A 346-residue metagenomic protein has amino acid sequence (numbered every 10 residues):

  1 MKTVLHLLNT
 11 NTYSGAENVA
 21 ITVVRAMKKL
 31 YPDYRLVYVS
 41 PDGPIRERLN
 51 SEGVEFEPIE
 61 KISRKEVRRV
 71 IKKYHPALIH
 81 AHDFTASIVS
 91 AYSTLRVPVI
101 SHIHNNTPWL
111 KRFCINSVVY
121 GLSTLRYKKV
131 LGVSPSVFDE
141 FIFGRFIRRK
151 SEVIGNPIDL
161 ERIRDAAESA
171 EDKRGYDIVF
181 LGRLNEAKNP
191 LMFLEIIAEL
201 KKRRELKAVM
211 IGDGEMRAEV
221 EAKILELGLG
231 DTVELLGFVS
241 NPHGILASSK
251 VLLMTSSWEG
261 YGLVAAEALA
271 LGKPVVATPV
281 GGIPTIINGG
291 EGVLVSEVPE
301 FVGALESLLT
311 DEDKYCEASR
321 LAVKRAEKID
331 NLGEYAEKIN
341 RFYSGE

Functional and structural regions predicted by a protein language model:
H6-I62: N-terminal strand-loop element at the rim of the active site of nucleotide-sugar-dependent glycosyltransferases
S14-R25, F180-R204, M210, E215-E221 (+1 more regions): A conserved mid-protein helix/loop that constitutes part of the nucleotide-sugar donor-binding site
G15, D313-S344: A charged, aromatic-enriched C-terminal amphipathic alpha-helix characteristic of glycosyltransferases across folds
Y38, P274-A277: Short hydrophobic beta-strand element within catalytic cores of glycosyltransferases and related nucleotide-activated
A81-S87, I103: Short His-centered aromatic/hydrophobic patch
S136, P157: Carbohydrate-associated surface elements
F238, S257: Aromatic "clamp/platform" in nucleotide-sugar-dependent glycosyltransferases that forms part of the donor/acceptor
G289-P299, S307-E312: Conserved acidic donor-binding segment of nucleotide-sugar-dependent glycosyltransferases
